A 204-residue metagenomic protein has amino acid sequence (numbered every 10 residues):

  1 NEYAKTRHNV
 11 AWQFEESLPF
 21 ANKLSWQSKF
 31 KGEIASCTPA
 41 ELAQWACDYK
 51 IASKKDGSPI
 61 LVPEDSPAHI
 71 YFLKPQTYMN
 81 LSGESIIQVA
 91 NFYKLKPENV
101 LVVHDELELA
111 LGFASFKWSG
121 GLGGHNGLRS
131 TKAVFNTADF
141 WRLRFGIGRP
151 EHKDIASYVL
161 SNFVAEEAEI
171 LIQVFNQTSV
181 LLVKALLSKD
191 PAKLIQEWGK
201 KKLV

Functional and structural regions predicted by a protein language model:
N1-W118, R129-W141, E151-D154, E169 (+1 more regions): Nucleotide and nucleotide-moiety/phosphate-recognizing core
Q76, G146, F163-V164: Residues at the C-termini of beta-strands that transition into short coil/loop
S115-G121, V159-F163: Short glycine-enriched, charge-decorated loop/helix-capping segments at active-site entrances that position
G124-G127: Hydrophobic alpha-helical segments within soluble ligand-binding/sensing domains
R142-P150, V159: Glycine-rich anion-binding loop/nest that anchors nucleotide
